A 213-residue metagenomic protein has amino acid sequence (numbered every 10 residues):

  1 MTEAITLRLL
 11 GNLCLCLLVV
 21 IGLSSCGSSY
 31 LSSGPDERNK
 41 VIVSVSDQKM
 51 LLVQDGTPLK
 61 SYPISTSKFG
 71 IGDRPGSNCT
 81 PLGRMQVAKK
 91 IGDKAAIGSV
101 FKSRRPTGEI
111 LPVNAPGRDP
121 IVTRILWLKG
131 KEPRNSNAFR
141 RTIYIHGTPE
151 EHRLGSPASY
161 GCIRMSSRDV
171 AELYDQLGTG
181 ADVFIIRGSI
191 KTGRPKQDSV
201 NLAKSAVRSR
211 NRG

Functional and structural regions predicted by a protein language model:
T2-C14: Bacterial N-terminal signal peptides that target proteins for export
S24-S25: C-terminal motif of bacterial Sec signal peptides marking the signal peptidase cleavage site
S28-I71: A structural motif detector for short, solvent-exposed N-terminal "entry" segments of globular domains
Y30-L31, R74-S77, A95-G213: Exported/periplasmic cell-wall-interacting domains
D47-K49, R84, I125: Structural motif
K60-Y62, M85, R141-I143: Short beta-strand segments
P63-A95: Electropositive
